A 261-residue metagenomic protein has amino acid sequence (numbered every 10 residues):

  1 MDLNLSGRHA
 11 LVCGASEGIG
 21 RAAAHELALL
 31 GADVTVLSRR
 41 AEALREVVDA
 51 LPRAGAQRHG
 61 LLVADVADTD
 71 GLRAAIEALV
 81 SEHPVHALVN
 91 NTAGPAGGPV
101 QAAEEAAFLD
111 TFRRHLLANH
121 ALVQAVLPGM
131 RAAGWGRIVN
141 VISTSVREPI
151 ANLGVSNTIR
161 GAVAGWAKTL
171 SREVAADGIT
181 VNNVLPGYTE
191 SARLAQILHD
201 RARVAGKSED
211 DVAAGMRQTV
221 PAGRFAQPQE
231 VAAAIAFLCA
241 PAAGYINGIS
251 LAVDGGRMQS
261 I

Functional and structural regions predicted by a protein language model:
H9, S16-E17: Conserved glycine-rich cofactor-binding loop
V89, A175, T180, I246-G248: Short, small/polar-rich loop/turn modules that mediate ligand/substrate recognition or access, typified
N91-G97, G256: Conserved NAD(P)H cofactor-binding loop of Rossmann-fold oxidoreductase domains
P99-F112, I138, M216: Substrate-binding pocket helix/loop in short-chain dehydrogenase/reductase
P128, R172-E173, G244: Alpha-helical segment proximal to the catalytic Tyr-Lys
W135, A222-V253, M258: C-terminal substrate-recognition "lid" of short-chain dehydrogenase/reductases
V139-V163, A167-A176, Y188-T189: Catalytic loop of short-chain dehydrogenase/reductase
